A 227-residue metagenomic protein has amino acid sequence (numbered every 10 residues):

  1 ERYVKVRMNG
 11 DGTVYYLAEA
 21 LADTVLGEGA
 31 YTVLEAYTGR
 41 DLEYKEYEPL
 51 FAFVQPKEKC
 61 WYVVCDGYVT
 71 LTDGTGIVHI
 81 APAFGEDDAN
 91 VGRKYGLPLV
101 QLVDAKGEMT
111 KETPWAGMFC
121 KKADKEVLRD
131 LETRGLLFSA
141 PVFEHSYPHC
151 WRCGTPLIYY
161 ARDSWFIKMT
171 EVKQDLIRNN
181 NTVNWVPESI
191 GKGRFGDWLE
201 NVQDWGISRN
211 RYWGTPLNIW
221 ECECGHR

Functional and structural regions predicted by a protein language model:
E1-G10, D41-E46, V54-P56, Y68 (+1 more regions): Residue patterns forming the tRNA-binding/recognition surfaces of aminoacyl-tRNA synthetases and related DALR
R2-P49: Carboxylate/His-rich catalytic cores and anion/metal-binding grooves
K59-G67: Short beta-strand-centered aromatic/proline hotspots
